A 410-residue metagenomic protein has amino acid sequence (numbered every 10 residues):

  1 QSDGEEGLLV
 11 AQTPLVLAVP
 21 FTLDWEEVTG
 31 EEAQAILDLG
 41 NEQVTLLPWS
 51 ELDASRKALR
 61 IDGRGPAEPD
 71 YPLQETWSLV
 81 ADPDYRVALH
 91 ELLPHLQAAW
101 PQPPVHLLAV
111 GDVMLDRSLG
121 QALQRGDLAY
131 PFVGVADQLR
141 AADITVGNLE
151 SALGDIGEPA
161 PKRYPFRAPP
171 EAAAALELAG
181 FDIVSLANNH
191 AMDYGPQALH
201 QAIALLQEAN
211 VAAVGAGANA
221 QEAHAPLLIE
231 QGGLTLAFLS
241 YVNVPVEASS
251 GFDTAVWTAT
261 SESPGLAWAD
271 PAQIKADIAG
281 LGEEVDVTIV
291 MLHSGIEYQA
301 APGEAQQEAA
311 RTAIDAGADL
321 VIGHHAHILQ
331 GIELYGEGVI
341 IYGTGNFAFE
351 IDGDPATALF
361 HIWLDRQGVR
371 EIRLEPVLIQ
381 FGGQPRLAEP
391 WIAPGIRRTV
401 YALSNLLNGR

Functional and structural regions predicted by a protein language model:
S2-W100: Exported/periplasmic ABC-transporter solute-binding proteins
A98-R410: Acidic, metal/ion-coordinating pockets
